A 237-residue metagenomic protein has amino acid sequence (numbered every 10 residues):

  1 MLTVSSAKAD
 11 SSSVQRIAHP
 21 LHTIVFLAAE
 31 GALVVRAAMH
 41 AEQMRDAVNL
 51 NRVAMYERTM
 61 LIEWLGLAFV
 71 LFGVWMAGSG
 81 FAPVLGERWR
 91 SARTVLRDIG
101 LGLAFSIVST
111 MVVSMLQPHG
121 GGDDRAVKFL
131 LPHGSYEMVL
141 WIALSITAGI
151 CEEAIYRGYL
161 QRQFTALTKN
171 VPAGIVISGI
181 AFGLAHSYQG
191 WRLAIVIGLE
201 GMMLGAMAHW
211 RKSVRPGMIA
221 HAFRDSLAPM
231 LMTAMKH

Functional and structural regions predicted by a protein language model:
M1-W89, R93, S114, P229-H237: N-terminal, membrane-interfacial amphipathic/helix-forming hydrophobic leader that caps and precedes the first
G31-H40, V176, F182, Q189-H237: Functionally important transmembrane alpha-helices
Q43-Y56, F81-A148, A166: Juxtamembrane helix-loop-helix connectors linking adjacent transmembrane helices in multi-pass membrane enzymes
E57, V95-G100, M138-I142, P172-I177 (+2 more regions): Hydrophobic alpha-helical transmembrane segments
L61, A143-C151, W191, I195: Hydrophobic alpha-helical transmembrane segments of multi-pass membrane proteins
I62-L67, L144, V196-L204: Hydrophobic core segments of transmembrane alpha-helices in multi-pass, intramembrane catalytic enzymes
A68-S79, T147-F164: Transmembrane alpha-helical segments in integral membrane proteins
C151-I177, A206-S213: Membrane-interface helix/loop boundary segments of multi-pass membrane proteins
